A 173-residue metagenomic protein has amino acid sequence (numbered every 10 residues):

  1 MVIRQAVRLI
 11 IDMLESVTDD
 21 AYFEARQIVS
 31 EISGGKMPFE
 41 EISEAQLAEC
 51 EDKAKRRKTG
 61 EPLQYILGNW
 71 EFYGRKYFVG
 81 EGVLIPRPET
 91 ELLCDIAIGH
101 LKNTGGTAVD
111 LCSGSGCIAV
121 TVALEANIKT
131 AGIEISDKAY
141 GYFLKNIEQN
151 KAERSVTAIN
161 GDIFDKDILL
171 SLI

Functional and structural regions predicted by a protein language model:
M1-L67: N-terminal auxiliary segments of SAM/dcSAM-dependent transferases
L14, I147, K151: Conserved hydrophobic residues forming the short capping helix/wall of the S-adenosyl-L-methionine
T18-A21, N103-T104, E153: Short helix-terminating capping/connector loops at secondary-structure junctions
D52-A126, G132-K145, A158-N160, K166-L169: SAM-dependent Rossmann-like transferase core, predominantly class I methyltransferases with a strong bias toward
A152-E153, F164: Conserved H-loop
S171-I173: Short SAM/SAH-binding signature in class I
